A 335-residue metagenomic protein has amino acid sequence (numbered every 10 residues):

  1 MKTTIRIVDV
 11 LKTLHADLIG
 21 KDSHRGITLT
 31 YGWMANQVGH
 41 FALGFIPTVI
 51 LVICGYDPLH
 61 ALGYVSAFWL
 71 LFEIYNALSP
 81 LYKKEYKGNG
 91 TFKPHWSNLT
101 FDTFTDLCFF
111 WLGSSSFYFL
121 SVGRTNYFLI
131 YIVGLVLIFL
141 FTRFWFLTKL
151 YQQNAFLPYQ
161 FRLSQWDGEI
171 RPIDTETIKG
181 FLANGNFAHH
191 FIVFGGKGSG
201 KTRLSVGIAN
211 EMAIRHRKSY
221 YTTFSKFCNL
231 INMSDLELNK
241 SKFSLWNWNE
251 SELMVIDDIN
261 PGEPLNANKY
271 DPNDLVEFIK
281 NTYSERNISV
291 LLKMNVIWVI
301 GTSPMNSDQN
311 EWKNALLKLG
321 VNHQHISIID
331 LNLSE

Functional and structural regions predicted by a protein language model:
M1-F104, W111-Y151: Bulky hydrophobic segments
Y75, F224, D258-N260: Conserved Walker B
A155-G185: N-terminal pre-Walker A segment at the start of P-loop NTPase domains
F187-S205: Walker A/P-loop nucleotide-binding motif
A188-I192, K218-S219, L253, N295-I297: Residue-level preference for the first positions of well-ordered beta-strands
R203-H216: P-loop NTPase Walker A phosphate-binding motif
A213, R217-E250: Short glycine-rich substrate-engagement loop in P-loop NTPases that contacts/grips substrate
R217-K218, F227-L230, I259-E335: Replace "adjacent to P-loop NTPase cores in ATP/GTP-dependent enzymes" with "adjacent to NTP-binding cores
